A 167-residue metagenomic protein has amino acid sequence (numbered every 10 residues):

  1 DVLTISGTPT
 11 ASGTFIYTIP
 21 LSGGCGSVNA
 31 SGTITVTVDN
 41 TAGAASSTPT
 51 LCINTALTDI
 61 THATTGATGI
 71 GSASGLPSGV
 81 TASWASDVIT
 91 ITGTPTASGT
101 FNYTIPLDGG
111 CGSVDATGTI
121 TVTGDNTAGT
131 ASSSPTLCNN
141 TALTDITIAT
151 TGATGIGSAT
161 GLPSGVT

Functional and structural regions predicted by a protein language model:
D1-V2, I70-I89, I156-T167: Low-complexity "stalk/linker" and mucin-like segments enriched in Ser/Thr/Pro/Ala/Gly
L3, G13-G24, G99-G110, I148: A short beta-strand micro-motif common to beta-rich folds, especially ectodomain repeats
T4-S12, T90-S98, T167: Extracellular/luminal low-complexity segments enriched in Ser/Thr/Pro
G26-V38, G112-G124: C-terminal edge beta-strand
D39-S47, D125-S133: Proline-enriched interdomain boundary motifs that mark the N-terminal boundary and often initiate the first structured
P49-A56, P135-A142: Short, solvent-exposed loop/linker segments at the N-terminal edge of repeated beta-sheet extracellular domains
A56-T64, T141-T150: A short beta-strand segment in extracellular, disulfide-stabilized domains
